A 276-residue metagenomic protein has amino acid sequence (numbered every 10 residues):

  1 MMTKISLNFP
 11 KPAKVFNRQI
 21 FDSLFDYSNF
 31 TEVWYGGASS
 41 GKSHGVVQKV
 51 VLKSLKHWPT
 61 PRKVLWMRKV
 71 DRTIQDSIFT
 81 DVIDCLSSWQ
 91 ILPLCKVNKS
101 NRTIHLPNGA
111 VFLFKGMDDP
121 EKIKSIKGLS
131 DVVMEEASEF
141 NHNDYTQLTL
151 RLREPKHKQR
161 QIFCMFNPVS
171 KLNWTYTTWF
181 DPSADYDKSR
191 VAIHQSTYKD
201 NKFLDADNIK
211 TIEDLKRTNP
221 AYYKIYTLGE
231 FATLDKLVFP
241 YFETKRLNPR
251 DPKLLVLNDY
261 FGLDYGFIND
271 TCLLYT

Functional and structural regions predicted by a protein language model:
M1-F30: Pre-P-loop entry segment of helicase/translocase ATPase cores
N29-Q48: Walker A/P-loop
H44-P59: Walker A/P-loop NTP-binding motif
R62-R72: Conserved RecA-like ASCE P-loop NTPase motor core of nucleic-acid helicases/translocases
Q75-G128: Inter-Walker segment of RecA-like/P-loop motor cores
E139-L215: ASCE P-loop NTPase helicase motor core
N201-L263: ATPase catalytic-site recognition across NTP-hydrolyzing enzymes
Y275-T276: Conserved small/polar residues in nucleotide/adenosyl-binding loops
